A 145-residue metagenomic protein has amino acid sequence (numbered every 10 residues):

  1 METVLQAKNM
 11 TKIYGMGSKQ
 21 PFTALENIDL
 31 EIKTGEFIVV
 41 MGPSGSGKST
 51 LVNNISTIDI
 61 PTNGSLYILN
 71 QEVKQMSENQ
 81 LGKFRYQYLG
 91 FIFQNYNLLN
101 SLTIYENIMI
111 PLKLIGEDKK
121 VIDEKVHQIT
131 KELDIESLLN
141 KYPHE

Functional and structural regions predicted by a protein language model:
M1-V4, I13-N27: A short, flexible loop at the N-terminus of ABC-type nucleotide-binding domains that lies
F22, V73-G90: ABC ATPase NBD coupling module
M41-P43: The feature captures the beta-strand-to-loop junction immediately N-terminal to the Walker
S56: Helix-to-loop junction immediately C-terminal to a conserved catalytic motif
G64-Q75, K125: Conserved ABC transporter NBD signature motif
E72, K120-L139: Conserved ABC ATPase "signature" region
L99-P111: Short coil-to-helix segment of the ABC ATPase nucleotide-binding domain corresponding to the Q-loop/switch region
Y142-E145: Conserved ABC ATPase signature
